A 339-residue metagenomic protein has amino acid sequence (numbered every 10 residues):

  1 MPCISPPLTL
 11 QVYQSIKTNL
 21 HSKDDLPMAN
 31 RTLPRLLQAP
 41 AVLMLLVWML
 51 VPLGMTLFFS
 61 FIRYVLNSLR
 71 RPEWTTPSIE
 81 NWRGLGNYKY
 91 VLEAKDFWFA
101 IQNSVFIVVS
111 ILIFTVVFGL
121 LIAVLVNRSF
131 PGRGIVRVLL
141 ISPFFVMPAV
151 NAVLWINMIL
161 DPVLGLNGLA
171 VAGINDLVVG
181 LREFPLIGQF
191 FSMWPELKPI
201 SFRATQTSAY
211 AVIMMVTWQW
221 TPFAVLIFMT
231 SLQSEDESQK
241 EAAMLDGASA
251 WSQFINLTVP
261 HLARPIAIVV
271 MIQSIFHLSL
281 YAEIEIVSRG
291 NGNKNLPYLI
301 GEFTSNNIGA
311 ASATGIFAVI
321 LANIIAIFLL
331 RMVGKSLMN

Functional and structural regions predicted by a protein language model:
P7-N30: Short, Lys/Arg-rich, polar N-terminal cytosolic tail immediately upstream of the first transmembrane signal-anchor
A29-N339: A structural signal for multi-pass alpha-helical bundles of membrane permease subunits that mediate small-molecule
